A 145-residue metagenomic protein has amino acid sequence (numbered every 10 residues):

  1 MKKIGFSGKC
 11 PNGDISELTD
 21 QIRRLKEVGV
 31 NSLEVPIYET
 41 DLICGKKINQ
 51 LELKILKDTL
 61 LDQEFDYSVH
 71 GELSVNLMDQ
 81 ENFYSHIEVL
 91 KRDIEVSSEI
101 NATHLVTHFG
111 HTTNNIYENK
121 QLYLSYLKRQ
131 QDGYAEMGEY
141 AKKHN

Functional and structural regions predicted by a protein language model:
M1-E99: N-terminal pre-domain/capping segments
D20, D62, D79-N145: Active-site acidic/histidine proton-transfer and metal-coordination neighborhood in alpha/beta enzyme cores
